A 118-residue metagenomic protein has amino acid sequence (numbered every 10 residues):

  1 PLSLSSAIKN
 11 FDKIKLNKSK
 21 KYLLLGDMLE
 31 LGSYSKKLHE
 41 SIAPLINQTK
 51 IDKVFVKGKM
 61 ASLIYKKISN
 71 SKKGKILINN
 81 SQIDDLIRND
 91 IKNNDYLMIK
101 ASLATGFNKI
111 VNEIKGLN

Functional and structural regions predicted by a protein language model:
P1-N118: ATP-dependent carboxylate-amine ligase
